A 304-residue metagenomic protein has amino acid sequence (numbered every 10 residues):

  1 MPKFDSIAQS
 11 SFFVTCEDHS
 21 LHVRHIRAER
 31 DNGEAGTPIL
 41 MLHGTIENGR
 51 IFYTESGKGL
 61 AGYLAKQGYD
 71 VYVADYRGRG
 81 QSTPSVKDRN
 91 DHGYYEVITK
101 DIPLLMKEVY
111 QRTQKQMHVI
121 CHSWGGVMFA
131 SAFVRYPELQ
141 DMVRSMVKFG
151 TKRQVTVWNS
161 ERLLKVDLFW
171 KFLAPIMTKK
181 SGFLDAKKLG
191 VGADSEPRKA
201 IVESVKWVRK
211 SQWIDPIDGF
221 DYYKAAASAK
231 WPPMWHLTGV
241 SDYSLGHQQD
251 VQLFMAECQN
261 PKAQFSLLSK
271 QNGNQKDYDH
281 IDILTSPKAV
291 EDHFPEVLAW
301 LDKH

Functional and structural regions predicted by a protein language model:
M1-N32: N-terminal cap/lid segment of alpha/beta-hydrolase-fold proteins
A28-S85: Short, surface-exposed "cap/lid" segments of acyl-processing enzymes
H43-G44, V73-D75, H118-S131, T238-V240: Catalytic nucleophile loop
D91-Y110: Alpha/beta-hydrolase active-site loop
Q111-K115, I120, W124-I217: Alpha/beta-hydrolase-fold enzymes
K230, H236-T238: Short beta-strand/loop motif that positions the catalytic acidic residue of the alpha/beta-hydrolase fold
G246-E257: Short alpha-helix in the alpha/beta-hydrolase fold that links the catalytic acid
A263-H304: Catalytic active-site module of serine/aspartate enzymes centered on a nucleophile-bearing elbow/loop
